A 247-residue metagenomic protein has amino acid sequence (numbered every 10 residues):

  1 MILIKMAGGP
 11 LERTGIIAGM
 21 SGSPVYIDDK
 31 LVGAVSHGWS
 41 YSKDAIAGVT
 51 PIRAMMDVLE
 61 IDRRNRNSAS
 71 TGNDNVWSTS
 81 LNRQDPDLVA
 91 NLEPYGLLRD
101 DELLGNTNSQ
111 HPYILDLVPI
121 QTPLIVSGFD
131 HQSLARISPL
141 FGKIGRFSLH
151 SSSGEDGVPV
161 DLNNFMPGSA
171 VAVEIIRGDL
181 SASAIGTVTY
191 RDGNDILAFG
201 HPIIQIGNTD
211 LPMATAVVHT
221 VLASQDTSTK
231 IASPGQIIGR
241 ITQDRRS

Functional and structural regions predicted by a protein language model:
M1-S247: Terminal presequence/propeptide segments associated with secretion/organelle targeting and zymogen/polyprotein
